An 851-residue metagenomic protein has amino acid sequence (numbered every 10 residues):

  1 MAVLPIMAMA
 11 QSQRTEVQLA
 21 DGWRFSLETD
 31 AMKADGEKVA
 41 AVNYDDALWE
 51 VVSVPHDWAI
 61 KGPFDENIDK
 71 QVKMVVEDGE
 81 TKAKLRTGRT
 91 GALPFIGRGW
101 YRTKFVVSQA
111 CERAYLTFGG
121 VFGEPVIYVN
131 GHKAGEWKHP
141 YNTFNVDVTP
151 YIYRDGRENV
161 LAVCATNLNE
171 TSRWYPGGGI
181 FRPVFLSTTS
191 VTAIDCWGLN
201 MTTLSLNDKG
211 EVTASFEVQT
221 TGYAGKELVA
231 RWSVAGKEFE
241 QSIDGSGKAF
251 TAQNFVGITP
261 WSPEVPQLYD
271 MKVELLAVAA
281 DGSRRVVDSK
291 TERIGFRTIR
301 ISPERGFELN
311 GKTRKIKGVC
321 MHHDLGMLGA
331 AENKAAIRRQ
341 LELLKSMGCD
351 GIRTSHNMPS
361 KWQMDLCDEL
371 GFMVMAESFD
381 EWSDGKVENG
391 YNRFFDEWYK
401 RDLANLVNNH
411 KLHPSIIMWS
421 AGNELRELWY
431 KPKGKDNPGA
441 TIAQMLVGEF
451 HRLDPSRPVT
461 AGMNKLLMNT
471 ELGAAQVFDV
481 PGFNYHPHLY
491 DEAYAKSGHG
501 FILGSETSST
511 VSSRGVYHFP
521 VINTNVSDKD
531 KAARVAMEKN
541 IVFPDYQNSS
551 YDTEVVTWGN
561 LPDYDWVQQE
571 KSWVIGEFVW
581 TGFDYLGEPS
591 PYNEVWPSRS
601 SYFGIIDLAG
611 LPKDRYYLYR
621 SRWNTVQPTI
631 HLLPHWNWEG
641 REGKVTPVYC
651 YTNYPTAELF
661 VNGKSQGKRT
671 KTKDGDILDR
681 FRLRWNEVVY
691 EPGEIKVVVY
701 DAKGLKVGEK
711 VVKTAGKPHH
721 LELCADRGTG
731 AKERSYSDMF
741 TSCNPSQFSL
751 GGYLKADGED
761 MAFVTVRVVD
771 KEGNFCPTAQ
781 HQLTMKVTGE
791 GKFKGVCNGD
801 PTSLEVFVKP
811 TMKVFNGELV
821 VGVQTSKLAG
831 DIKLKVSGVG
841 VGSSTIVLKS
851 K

Functional and structural regions predicted by a protein language model:
M1-Q13: Bacterial Sec-dependent N-terminal signal peptides
Q11-A114, T171, G177-I180, T192 (+2 more regions): Extended carbohydrate-recognition surfaces in non-catalytic/accessory domains of CAZymes and lectin-like proteins
L27-D30, G91-C196, T221-A224, K237 (+5 more regions): Accessory beta-strand-rich segments of carbohydrate-active enzymes
D35-E37, P63, H132, P183 (+2 more regions): Extended substrate-binding grooves/exosites of carbohydrate-active enzymes
P150, T251-W261, L683-Y690, V808-K827: Short, hydrophobic beta-strand segments
Y153-G156, E217-S302, W685, E691-P692 (+3 more regions): Extended acidic/polar, glycine-enriched regions that form or flank non-catalytic beta-rich accessory modules
S215-V218, E274, V648-T652, V698-V699 (+7 more regions): Beta-strand-rich structural segments
K226-R231, E264-Y269, N653, L659-Q666 (+3 more regions): Short flexible loop/turn segments that cap and initiate beta-strands
